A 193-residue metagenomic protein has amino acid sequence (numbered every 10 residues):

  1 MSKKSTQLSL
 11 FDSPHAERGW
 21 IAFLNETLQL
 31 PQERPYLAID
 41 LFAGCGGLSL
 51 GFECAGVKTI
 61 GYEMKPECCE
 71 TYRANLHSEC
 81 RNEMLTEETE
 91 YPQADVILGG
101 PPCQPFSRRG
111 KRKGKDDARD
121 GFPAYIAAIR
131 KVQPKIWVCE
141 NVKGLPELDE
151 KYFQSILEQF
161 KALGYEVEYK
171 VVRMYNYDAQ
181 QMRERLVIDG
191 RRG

Functional and structural regions predicted by a protein language model:
M1-K58, Y62, C68: S-adenosyl-L-methionine
A38, G61, L98, V138-C139: Generic enzyme active-site microenvironment
G44, E63, M84, W137-N141: Active-site beta-strand/loop signature of hydrolases that rely on acidic residues for catalysis
T59, C80, V167: Hydrophobic anchor at the start of a short beta-strand that flanks the dinucleotide cofactor-binding loop
Y72-R73: Conserved SAM-binding loop
H77-L85: Conserved SAM-binding strand-loop segment of SAM-dependent methyltransferases
E87-V96, F106-G193: Class I S-adenosyl-L-methionine
P102: Short glycine-/small-residue-rich Rossmann-like dinucleotide-binding loops
